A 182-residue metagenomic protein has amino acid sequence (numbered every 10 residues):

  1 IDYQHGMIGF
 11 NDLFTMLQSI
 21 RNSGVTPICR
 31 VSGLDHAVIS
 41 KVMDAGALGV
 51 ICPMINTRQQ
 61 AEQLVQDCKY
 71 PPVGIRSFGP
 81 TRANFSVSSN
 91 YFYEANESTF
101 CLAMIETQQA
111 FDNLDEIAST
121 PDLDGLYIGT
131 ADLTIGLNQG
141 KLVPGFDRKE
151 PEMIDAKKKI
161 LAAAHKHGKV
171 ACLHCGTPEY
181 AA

Functional and structural regions predicted by a protein language model:
I1-A182: Expand to "…catalyze enediolate/carbanion chemistry for C-C bond making/breaking, isomerization, decarboxylation
